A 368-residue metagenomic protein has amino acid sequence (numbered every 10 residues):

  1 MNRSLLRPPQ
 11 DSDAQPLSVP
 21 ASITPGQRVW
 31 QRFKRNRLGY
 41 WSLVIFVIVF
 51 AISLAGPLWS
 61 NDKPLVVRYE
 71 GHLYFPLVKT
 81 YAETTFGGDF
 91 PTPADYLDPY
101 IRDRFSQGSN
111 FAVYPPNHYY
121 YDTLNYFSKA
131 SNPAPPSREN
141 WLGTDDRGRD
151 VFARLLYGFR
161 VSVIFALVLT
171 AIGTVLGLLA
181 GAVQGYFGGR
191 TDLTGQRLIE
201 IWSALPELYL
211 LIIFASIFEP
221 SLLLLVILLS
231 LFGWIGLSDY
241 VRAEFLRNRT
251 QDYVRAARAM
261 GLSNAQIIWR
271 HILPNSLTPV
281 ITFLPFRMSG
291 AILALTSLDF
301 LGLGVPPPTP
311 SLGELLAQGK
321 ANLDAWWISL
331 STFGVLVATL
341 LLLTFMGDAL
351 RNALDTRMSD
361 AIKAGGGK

Functional and structural regions predicted by a protein language model:
M1-T174, L178, P308, N322-M346 (+1 more regions): Gly/Trp-centered helix-boundary motif
T144-K368: Alpha-helical transmembrane segments of integral membrane proteins, especially multi-pass inner/plasma-membrane
